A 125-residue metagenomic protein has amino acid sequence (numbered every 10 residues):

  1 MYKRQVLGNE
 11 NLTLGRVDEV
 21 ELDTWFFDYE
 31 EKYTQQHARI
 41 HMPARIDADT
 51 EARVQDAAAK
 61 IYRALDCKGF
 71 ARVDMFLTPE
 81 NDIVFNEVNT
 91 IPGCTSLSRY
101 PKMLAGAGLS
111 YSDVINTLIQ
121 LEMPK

Functional and structural regions predicted by a protein language model:
M1-Y2: Short, small-residue-biased leader/transition segments that mark boundaries at the very start of proteins
L7-N9, V20, F76-E80: Short beta-strand micro-motifs enriched in acidic
E10-L12, K68, N81-I83: Coil-to-beta-strand transition motifs
L12-Q36: Mobile, glycine-enriched helix-loop/loop "lid" segments at the mouths of ligand-binding/catalytic clefts that gate
D28, D74, E87: Acidic active-site catalytic centers that drive phospho-/nucleotidyl reactions and related ester hydrolyses
Y33-T78, L121: A long amphipathic alpha-helix within ATP-dependent nucleotide-binding catalytic cores
D49, L77-K125: C-terminal active-site "lid" helix and adjoining low-complexity regulatory extension at the edge of ATP-using catalytic
